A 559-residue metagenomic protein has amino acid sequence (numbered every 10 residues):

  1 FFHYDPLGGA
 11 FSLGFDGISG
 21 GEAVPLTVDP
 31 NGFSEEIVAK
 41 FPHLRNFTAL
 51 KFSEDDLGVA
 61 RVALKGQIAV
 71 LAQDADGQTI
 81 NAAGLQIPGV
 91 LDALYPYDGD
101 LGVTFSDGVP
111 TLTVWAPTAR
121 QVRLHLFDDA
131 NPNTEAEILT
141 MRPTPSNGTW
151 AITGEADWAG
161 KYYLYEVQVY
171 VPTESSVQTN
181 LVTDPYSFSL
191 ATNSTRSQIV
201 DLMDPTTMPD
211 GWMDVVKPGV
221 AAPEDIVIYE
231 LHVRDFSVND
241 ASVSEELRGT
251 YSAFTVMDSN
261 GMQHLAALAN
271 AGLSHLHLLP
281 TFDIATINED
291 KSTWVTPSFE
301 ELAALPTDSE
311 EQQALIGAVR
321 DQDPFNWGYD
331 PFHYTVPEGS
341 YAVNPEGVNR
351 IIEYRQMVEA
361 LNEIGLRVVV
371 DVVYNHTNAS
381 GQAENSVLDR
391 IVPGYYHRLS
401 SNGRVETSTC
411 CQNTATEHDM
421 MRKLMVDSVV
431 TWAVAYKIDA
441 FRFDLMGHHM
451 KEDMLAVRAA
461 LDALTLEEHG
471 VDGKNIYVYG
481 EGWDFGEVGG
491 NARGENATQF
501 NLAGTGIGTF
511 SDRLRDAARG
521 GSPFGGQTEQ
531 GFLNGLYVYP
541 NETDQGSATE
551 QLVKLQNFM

Functional and structural regions predicted by a protein language model:
F1, L7-G8, W115-V122: Short proline/glycine-enriched turn/loop motifs at strand-loop junctions of beta-rich domains
D5-G9, D16-E22, D29-F33, F127-T134 (+1 more regions): Change "in extracellular beta-sheet-rich domains … of secreted and cell-surface proteins" to "in beta-sheet-rich domains
D29-D107, N133, P145-V256: The feature marks proteins involved in alpha-glucan
G108-T113: Structural beta-strand segments of beta-rich domains
V122-L124, Y163: Short beta-strand elements bearing conserved aromatic residues within extracellular beta-rich modules
N133, L139-T144, K291-V295, N413 (+1 more regions): Active-site-proximal helices and loops of the catalytic beta/alpha 8
V227-Y229, L276-L278, V368-V370, F441 (+1 more regions): Hydrophobic faces of well-ordered beta-strands that scaffold small-molecule active sites in alpha/beta enzyme cores
R234-T255, N260, A266-S274, L279-Y436 (+7 more regions): Substrate-binding/active-site clefts of carbohydrate-active enzymes
